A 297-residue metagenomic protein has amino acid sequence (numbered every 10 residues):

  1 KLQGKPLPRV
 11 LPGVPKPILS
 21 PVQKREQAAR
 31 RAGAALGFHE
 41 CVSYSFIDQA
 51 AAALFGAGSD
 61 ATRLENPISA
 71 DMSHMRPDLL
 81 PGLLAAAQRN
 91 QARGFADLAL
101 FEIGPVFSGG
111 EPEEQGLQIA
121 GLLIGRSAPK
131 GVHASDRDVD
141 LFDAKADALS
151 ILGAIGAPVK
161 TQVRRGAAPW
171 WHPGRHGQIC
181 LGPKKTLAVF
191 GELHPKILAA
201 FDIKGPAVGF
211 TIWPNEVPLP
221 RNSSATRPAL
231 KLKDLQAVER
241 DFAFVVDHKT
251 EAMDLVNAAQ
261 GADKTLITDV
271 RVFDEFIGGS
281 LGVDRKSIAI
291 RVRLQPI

Functional and structural regions predicted by a protein language model:
K1-F101, R293-Q295: Extended, well-folded interaction surfaces typified by the phenylalanyl-tRNA synthetase beta subunit core
Q3-P6, G13, K24, A50 (+3 more regions): A carboxyl-terminal module marker
R31, A35, M72, N90-G94 (+5 more regions): A general structural signal for short secondary-structure junctions and capping/turn motifs
A35, H39, A85, R89 (+5 more regions): Short, well-ordered loop/turn and helix-capping segments at boundaries between secondary-structure elements and domains
C41, I103, V189-G191: Beta-strand scaffold of nucleotide-dependent catalytic cores
Q88-N90, V106-G109, P195, E275-G278: Short beta-turn/strand-loop junction motif enriched in small, turn-promoting residues
A96-G104, L117-G121: Mid-protein regulatory/catalytic core that forms ligand/cofactor-binding pockets and protein-protein interaction
L100-E111, I267-F273: A structural supersecondary motif
